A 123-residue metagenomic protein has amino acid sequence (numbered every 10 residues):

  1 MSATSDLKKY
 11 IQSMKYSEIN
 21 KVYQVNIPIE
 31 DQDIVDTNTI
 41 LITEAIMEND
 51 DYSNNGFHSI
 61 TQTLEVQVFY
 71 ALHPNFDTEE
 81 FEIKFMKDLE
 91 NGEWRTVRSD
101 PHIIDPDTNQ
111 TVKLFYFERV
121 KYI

Functional and structural regions predicted by a protein language model:
M1-Y52, D107: Small/polar-rich, solvent-exposed N-terminal microdomains that initiate assembly or binding
E48-D50, P74-F76, I123: Residue-level signal for secondary-structure boundary sites
D50-S53, V68-L72, G92-V97: Short, surface-exposed, polar/charged, turn-prone segments marking secondary-structure boundaries
D51-F57, D77-T78: Short histidine-centered beta-strand/loop micro-motifs that create catalytic or ligand/metal-coordination sites
H58-L72, N109-K121: Oligomerization/assembly interface segments of phage tail-like spikes and tubes
H73-I83: Short, conserved charged micro-motifs
E82-I123: Acidic-leaning, charged glycine-interspersed low-complexity segments
